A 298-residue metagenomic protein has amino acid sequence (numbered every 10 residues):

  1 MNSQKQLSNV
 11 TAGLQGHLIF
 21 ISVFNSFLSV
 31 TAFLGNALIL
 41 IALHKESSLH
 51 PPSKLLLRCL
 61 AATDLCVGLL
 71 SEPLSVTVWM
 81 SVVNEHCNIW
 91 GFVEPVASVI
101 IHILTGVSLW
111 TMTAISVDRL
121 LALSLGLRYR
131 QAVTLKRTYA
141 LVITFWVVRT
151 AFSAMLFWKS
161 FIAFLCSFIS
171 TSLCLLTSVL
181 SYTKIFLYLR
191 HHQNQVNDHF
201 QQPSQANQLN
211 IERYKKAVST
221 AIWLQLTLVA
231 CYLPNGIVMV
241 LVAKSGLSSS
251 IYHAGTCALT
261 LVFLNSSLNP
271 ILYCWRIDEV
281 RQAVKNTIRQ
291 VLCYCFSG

Functional and structural regions predicted by a protein language model:
M1-L38, S297-G298: Extracellular N-terminal segment of 7TM GPCRs
L14-S26, P52-A114: Extracellular TM2-ECL1-early TM3 structural module of rhodopsin-like
L28-A32, C59-E72, G106, R137-S153 (+4 more regions): Alpha-helical transmembrane segments of multi-pass membrane proteins
N84, A154-S167, K244-H253: Membrane-lumen (extracellular) interface motif
I103-I143: Class A GPCR helix-loop hinge within the 7TM core
V148-L187: Extracellular-loop-to-transmembrane junctions of the mid-late helices
T177-S178, A230, G236-V240, G255-G298: Seventh transmembrane helix
L187-I237: Intracellular effector-coupling site of seven-transmembrane GPCRs, centered on the ICL3-to-TM6 transition
